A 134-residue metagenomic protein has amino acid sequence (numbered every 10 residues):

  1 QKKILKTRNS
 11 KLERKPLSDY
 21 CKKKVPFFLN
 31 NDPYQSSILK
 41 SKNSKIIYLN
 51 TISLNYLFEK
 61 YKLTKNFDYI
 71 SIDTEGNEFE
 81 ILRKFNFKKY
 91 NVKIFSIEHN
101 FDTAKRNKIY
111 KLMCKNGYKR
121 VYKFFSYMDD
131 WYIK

Functional and structural regions predicted by a protein language model:
Q1-K134: Phosphate/nucleotide-binding beta-alpha loop and adjacent structural elements of enzyme active sites
